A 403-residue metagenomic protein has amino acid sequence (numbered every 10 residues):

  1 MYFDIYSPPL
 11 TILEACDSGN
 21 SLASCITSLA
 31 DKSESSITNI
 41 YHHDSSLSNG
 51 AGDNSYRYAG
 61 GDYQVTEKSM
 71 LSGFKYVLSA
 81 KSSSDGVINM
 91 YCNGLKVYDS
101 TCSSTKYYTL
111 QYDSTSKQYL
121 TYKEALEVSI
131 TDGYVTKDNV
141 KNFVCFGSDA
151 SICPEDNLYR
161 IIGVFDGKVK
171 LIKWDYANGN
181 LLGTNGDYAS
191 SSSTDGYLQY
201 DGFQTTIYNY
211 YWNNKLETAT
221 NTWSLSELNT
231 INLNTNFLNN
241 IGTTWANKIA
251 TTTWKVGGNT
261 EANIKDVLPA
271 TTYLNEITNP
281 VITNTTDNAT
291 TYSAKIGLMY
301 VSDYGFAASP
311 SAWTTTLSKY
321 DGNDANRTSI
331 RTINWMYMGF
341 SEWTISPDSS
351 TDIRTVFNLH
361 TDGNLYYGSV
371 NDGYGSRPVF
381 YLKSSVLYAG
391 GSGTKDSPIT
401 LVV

Functional and structural regions predicted by a protein language model:
M1-V403: Long, domain-scale functional regions
